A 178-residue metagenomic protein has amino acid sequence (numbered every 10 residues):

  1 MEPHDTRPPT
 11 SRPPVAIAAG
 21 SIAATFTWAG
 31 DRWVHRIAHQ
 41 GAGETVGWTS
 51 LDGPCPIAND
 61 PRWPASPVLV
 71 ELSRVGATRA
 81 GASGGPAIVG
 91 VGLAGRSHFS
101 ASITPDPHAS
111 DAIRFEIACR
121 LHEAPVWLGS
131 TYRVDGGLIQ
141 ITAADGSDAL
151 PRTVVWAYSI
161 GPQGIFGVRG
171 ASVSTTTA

Functional and structural regions predicted by a protein language model:
M1-P61, V154-A178: Beta-strand-rich N-terminal accessory domains
P9, A16-A18, A29, A82 (+4 more regions): Solvent-exposed loop and beta-edge segments used for protein-protein assembly and interaction
Q40-S50, L93-S102, A124-W127, L138-I139 (+1 more regions): Short, surface-exposed beta-strand/loop "edge" segments at domain boundaries and coil↔beta transitions
N59-H122: Extended, loop-rich substrate-binding clefts of extracytoplasmic carbohydrate-active enzymes
A82-G85, P107-S110, D135-G136, V168 (+1 more regions): Solvent-exposed, well-ordered amphipathic alpha-helical segments that flank/support binding or catalytic loops
R114-L138: Acidic (Asp/Glu-rich), glycine- and aromatic
G137-A144, S172-T175: Acidic/polar low-complexity flexible segments
T142-A157: Intrinsically disordered, low-complexity, charge-dense segments enriched in Lys/Arg and Glu/Asp interspersed
